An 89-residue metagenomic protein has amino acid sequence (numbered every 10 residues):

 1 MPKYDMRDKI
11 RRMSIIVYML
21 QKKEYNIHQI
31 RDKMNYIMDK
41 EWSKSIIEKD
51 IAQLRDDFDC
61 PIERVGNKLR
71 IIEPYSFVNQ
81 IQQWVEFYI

Functional and structural regions predicted by a protein language model:
M1-Y88: Short, basic/aromatic recognition patches that contact phosphate-bearing ligands
